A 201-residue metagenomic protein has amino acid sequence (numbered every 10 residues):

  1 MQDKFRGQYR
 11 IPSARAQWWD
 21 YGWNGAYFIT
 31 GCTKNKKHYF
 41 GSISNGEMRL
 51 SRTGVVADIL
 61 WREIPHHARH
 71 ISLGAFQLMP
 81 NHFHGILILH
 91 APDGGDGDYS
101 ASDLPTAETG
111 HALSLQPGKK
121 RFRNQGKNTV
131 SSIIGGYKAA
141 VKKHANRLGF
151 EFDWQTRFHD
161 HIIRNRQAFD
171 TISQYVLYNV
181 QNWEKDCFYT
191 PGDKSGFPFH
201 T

Functional and structural regions predicted by a protein language model:
M1-T201: Short catalytic/metal-binding and nucleic-acid-binding patches
